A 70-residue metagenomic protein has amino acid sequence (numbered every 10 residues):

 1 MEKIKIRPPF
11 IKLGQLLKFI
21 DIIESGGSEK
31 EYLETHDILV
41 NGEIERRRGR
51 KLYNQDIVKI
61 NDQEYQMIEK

Functional and structural regions predicted by a protein language model:
M1-I11: A detector for short, charged/polar N-terminal pre-domain segments
E2, H36, N61-Y65: Generic structural motif recognizing short loop/turn segments at the entrances and edges of beta-strands
P9, L13-N54: A basic, amphipathic helix-loop patch mediating RNA/tRNA/ribosome contacts
E45-K70: C-terminal structural segments of small proteins and small subunits
